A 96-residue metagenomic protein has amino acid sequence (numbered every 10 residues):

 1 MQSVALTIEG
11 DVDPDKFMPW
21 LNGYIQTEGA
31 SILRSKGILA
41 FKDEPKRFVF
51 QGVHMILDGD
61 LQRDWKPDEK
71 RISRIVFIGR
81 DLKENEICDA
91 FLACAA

Functional and structural regions predicted by a protein language model:
M1-A96: P-loop NTP-binding site
